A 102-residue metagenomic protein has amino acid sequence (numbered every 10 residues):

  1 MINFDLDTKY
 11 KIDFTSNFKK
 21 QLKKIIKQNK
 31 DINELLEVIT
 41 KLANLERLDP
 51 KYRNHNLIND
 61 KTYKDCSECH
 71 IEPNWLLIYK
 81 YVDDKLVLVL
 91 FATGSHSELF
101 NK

Functional and structural regions predicted by a protein language model:
M1-T8, K20, K27, I32-N33 (+2 more regions): Enriched for short, Lys/Arg-rich terminal
F14, R53, A92-S95: A secondary-structure boundary/capping signal
F14-K41, L45-D49: N-terminal first-folded block
N17, N59-T62, S95: Residues that form or immediately flank small-molecule/cofactor binding pockets and catalytic motifs
E37, N56-N59, N101-K102: Short, intrinsically disordered/low-complexity patches at protein termini and at juxtamembrane boundaries
L42, L57, L86-L90: Generic leucine side-chain signal with a strong bias for well-ordered alpha-helical environments
A43-H70: A short, surface-exposed loop/turn module that caps and links secondary-structure elements
